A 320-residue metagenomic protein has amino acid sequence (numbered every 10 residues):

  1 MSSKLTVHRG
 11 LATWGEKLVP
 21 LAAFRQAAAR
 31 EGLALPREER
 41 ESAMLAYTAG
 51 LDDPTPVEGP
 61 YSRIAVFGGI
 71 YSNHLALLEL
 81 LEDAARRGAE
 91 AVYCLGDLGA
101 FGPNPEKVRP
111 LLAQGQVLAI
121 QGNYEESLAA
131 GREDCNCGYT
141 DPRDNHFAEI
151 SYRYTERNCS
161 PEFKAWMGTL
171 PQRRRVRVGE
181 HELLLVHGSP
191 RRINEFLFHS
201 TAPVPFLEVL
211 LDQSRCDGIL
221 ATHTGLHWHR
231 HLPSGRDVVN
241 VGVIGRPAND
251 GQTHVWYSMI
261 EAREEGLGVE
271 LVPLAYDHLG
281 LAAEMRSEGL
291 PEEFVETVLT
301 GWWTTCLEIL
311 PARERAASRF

Functional and structural regions predicted by a protein language model:
G10-L111, G115: N-terminal active-site segment of His-dependent metallophosphoesterases
R40-T48, G59, H231-F320: Acidic, His/Gly-rich catalytic cores of divalent-metal-dependent hydrolytic chemistry
P56-A65, V176-L184, P233-D237, G266-G268: Beta-strand-turn-beta hairpins that frame and shape the catalytic cleft of phosphate-ester-processing enzymes
F67-G68, V92-D97, F101, L118-N123 (+3 more regions): Active-site neighborhood of phospho(di)ester-bond hydrolases with catalytic His/Asp-centered motifs
Y71-L78, A100-P103, Y124-A130, R191 (+2 more regions): Active-site environment of divalent metal-dependent phosphoester hydrolases
A76, L98-G115, A129-T140, F196 (+1 more regions): Metal-dependent catalytic neighborhoods of phosphoester/phosphodiester hydrolases
G115-R175, L197, T201-R215: Active-site neighborhood of divalent metal-dependent phosphoester bond hydrolases
V204-L232, R236-V241: Anionic-ligand binding region
